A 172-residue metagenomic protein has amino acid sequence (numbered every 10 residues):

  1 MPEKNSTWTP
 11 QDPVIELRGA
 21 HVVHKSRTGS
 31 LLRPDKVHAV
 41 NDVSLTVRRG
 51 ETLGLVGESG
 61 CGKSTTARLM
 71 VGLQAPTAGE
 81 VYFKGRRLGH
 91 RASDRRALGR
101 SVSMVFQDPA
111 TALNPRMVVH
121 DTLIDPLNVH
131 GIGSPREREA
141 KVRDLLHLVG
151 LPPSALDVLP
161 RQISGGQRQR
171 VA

Functional and structural regions predicted by a protein language model:
G29-P34, R87-S103, D121, V129 (+2 more regions): ABC ATPase NBD coupling module
V56-G57: The feature captures the beta-strand-to-loop junction immediately N-terminal to the Walker
V71: Helix-to-loop junction immediately C-terminal to a conserved catalytic motif
E80-Y82, R86: ATP-binding/catalytic-site motifs of ATP-hydrolyzing domains
D108, M117-N128: Q-loop/switch helix immediately C-terminal to the Walker
E137-S154: Conserved ABC ATPase "signature" region
L159-I163, Q167: Conserved ABC ATPase signature
